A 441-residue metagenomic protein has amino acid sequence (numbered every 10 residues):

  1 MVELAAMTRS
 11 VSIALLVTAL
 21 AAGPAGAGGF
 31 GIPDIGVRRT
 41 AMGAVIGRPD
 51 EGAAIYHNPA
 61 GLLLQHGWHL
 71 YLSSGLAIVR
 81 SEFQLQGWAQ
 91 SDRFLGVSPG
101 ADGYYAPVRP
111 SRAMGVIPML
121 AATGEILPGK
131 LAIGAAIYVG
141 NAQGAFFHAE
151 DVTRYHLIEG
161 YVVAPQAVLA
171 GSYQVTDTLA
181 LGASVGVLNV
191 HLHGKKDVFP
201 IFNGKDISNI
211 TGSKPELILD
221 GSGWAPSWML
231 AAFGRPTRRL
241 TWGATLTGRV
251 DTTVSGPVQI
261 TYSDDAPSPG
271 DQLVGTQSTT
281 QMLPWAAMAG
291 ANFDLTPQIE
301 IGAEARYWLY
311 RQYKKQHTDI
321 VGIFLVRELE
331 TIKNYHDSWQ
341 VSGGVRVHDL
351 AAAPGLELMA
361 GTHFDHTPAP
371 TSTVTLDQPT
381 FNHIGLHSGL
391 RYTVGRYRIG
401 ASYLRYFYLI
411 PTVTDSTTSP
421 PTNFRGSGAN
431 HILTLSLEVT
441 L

Functional and structural regions predicted by a protein language model:
M1-I13: Bacterial N-terminal signal peptides that target proteins for export
S12-A22: Bacterial N-terminal signal peptides
A14, G47-P49, A167, L386: Short hydrophobic "helix-edge" motifs at membrane interfaces and signal-peptide entry regions
L16, V45-I46, Y313: Enrichment for repetitive, rod-forming helical segments
G23-P128, I133, I137, P379: N-terminal, post-signal peptide beta-strand-biased segments of exported outer-membrane/organellar beta-barrel and other
G26-T40, F94, M114-L441: Outer-membrane beta-barrel porins/channels
